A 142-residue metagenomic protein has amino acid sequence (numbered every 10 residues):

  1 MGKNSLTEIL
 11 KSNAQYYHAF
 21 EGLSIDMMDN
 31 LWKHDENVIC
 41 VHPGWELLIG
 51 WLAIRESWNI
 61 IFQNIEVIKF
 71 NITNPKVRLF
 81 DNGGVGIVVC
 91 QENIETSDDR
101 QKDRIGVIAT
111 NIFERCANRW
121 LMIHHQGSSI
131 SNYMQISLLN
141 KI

Functional and structural regions predicted by a protein language model:
M1-N30, N37-I142: A beta-strand edge to alpha-helix "cap/lid" segment located at domain peripheries
